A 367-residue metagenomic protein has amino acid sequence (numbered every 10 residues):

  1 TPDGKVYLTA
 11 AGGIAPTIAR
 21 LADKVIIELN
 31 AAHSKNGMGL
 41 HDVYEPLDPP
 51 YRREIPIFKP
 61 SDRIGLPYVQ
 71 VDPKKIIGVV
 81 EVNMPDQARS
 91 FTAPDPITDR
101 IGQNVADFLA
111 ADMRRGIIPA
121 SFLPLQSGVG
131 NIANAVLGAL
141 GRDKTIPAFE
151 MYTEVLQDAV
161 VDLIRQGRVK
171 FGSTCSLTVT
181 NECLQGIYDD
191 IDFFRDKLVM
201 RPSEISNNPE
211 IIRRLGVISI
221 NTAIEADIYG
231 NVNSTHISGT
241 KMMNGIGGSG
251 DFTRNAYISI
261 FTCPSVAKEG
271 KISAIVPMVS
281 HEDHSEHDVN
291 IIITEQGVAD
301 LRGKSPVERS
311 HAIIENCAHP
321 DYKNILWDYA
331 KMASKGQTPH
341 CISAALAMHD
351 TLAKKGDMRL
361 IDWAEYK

Functional and structural regions predicted by a protein language model:
T1-P202, P209-I211, L215, E225-V232 (+2 more regions): Metallocofactor- and cofactor-centric catalytic cores in central/energy metabolism, strongly enriched
